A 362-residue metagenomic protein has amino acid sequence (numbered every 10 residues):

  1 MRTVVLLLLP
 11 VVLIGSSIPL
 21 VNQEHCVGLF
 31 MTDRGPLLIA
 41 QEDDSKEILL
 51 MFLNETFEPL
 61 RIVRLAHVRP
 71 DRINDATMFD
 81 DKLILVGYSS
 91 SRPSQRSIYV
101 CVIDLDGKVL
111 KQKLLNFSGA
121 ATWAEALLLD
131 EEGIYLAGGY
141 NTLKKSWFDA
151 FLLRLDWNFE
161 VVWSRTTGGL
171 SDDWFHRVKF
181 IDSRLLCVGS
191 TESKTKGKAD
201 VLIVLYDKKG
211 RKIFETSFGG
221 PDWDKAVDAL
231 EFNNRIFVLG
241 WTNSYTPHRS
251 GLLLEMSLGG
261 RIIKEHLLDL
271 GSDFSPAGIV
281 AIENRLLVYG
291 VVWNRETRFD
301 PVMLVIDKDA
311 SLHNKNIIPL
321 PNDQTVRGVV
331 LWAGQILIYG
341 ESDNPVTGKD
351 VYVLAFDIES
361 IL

Functional and structural regions predicted by a protein language model:
T3-L13: Sec-dependent N-terminal signal peptides
I14-L362: A sequence-level/structural motif corresponding to short, flexible coil/turn segments enriched in small polar residues
